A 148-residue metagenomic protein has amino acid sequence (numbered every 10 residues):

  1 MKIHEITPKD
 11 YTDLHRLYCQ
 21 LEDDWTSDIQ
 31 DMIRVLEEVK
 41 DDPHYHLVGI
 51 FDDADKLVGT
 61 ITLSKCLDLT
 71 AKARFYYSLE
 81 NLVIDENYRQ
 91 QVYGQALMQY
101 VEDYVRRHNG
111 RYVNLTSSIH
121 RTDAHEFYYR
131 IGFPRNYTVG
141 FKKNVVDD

Functional and structural regions predicted by a protein language model:
M1-L14: A short beta-loop-alpha structural element at the N-terminal edge of CoA-dependent acyl/N-acetyltransferase catalytic
H15-E37: Conserved GNAT-fold acetyl-CoA-binding loop/helix
V39-G49: A short helix-loop-beta-strand connector motif used in the catalytic cores of GNAT acetyltransferases and, in some
G49, K56-K65, V83: Conserved beta-strand in the GNAT
D68-L79, R89, N136: A conserved beta-turn-beta hairpin within the catalytic core of GNAT-like acetyltransferases that forms part
I84, Q90-D103, R130: Conserved acetyl-CoA-binding loop-helix of GNAT-fold acetyltransferases
Q95, R107, I119-Y137, K143: Conserved active-site alpha-helix within GNAT-family acetyltransferase domains
M98, V105-S117: Conserved GNAT acetyl-CoA-binding A-motif
